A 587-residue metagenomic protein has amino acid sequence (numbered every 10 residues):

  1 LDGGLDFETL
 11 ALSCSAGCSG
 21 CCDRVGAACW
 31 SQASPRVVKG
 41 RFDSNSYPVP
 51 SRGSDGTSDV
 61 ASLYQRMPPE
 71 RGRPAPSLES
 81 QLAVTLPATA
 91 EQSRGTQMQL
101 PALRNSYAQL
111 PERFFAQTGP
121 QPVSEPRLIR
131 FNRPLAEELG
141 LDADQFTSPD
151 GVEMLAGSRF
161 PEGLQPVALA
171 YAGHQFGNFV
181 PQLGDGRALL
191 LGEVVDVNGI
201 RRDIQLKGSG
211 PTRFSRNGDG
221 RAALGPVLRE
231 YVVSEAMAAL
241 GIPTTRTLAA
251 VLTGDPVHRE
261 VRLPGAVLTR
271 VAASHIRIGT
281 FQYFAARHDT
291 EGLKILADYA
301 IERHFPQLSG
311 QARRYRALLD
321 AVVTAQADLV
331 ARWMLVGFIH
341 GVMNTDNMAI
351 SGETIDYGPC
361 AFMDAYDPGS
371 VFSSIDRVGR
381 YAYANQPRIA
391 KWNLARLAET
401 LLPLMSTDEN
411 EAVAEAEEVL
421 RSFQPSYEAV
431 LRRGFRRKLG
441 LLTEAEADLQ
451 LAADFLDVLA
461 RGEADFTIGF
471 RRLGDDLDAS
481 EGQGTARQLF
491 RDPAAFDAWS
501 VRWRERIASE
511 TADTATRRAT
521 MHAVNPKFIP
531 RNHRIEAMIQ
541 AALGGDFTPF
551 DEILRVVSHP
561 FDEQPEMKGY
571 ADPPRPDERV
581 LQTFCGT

Functional and structural regions predicted by a protein language model:
D2, D6, D23, D43-Y47 (+1 more regions): Intrinsic-disorder-associated, low-complexity terminal segments enriched in Asp/Asn/His/Tyr and depleted of Lys/Arg
S13, D43, P50, G56-S58: Periodic, rod-like helical contexts
R94-Y171, F372, R377-T587: Regulatory N- and C-terminal appendages and interdomain linkers associated with kinase/kinase-like NTP transferase
E125-L128, P134-F146, G151, A156-G310 (+8 more regions): Conserved ATP-binding subdomain of kinase catalytic cores across diverse folds
P226-V227, P256-H340, S351-Q450: ATP-dependent phospho-/nucleotidyl transfer catalytic cores
M343: Hydrophobic HxD+1 residue recognition
D346-M348: Hydrophobic residue at the +6 position relative to the catalytic HRD Asp in the kinase catalytic loop
